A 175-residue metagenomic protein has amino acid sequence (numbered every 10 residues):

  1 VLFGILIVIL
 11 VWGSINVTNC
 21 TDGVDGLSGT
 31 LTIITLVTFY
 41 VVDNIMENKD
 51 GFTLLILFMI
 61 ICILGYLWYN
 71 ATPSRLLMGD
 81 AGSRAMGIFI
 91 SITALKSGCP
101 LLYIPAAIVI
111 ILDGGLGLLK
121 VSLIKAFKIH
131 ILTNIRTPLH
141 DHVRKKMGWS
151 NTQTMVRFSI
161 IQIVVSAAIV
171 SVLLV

Functional and structural regions predicted by a protein language model:
L2-I7, V11-V175: Alpha-helical transmembrane segments
